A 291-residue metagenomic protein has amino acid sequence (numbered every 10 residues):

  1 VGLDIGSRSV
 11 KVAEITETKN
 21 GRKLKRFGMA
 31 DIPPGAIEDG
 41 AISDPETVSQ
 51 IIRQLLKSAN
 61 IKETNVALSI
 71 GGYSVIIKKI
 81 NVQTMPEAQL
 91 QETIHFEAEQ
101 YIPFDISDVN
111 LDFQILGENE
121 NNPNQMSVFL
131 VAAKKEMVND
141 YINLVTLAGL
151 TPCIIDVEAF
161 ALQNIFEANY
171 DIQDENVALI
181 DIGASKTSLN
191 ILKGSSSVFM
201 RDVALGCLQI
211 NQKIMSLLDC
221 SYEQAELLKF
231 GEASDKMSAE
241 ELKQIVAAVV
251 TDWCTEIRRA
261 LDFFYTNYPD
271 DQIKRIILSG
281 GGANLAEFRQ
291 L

Functional and structural regions predicted by a protein language model:
V1-D31, Q50, N65-S69, A168-F199 (+2 more regions): Gly/Thr-rich phosphate-binding beta-strand-loop-beta motif of the actin/hexokinase/Hsp70
V1-E97, N139-Y141, L147-T151: Non-catalytic, solvent-exposed interaction/assembly segments
G2-I5, S58, L68, E120-N122 (+7 more regions): Replace "in large, NTP-powered and nucleic-acid-processing enzymes" with "in large, NTP-powered factors and other
P34-A41, V75-M85, L116-N119, N124-V128 (+4 more regions): Short hinge/gating elements
I37, V138-N164, S195-M237: Glycine-rich phosphate-binding loop plus the immediately following alpha-helix
S49, M215, Q224, K229-F230 (+2 more regions): Helical "lid/coupling" subdomains associated with nucleotide-phosphate turnover
I52-N65, A148, C220, R258-K274: Phosphate/pyrophosphate-binding loops at sites that engage ATP/ADP/AMP, CoA/4′-phosphopantetheine, polyphosphate
S69-A168, R275: Active-site neighborhood for divalent-cation/phosphate handling
